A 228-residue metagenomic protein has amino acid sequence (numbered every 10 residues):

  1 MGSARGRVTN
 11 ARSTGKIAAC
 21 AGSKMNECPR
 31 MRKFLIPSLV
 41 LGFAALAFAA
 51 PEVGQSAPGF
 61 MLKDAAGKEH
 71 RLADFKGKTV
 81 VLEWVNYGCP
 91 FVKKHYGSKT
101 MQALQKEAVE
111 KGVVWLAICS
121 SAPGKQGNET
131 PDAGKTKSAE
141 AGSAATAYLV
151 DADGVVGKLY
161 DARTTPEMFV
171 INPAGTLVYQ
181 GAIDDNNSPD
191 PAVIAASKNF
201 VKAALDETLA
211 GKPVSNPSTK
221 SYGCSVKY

Functional and structural regions predicted by a protein language model:
N26-F34: Positively charged n-region of N-terminal signal peptides that target proteins for export
P37-L46: Bacterial N-terminal signal peptides
A47-A49, G54-S56: Boundary at the C-terminal end of the N-terminal hydrophobic targeting segment
F60-V80: A short beta-strand-turn-helix
F75-K93, L205: Short active-site neighborhood of thiol/selenol oxidoreductases, capturing the structured segment around
K93-A141, A152-L159: Structural microenvironment flanking redox-active thiols in thiol-disulfide oxidoreductases
K135-N172, T176-V178: Short, internal strand/loop/helix patches that form the active-site neighborhood or redox-interaction surface
V170-Y228: Thiol-/selenol-based redox modules, centered on thioredoxin-like and closely related oxidoreductase domains
